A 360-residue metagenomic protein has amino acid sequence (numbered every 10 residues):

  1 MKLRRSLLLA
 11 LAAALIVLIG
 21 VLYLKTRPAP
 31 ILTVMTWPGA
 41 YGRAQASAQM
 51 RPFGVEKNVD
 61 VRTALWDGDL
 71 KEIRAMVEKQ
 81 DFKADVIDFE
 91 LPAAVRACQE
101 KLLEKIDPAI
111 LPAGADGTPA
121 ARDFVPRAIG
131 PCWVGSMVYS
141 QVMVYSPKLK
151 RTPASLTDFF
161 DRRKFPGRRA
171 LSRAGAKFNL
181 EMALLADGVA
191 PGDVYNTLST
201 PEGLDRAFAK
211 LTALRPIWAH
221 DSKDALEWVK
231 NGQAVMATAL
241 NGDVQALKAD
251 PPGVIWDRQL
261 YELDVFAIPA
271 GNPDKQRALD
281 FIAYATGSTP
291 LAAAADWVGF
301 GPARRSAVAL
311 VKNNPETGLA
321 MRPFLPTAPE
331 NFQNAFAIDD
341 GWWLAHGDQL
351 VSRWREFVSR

Functional and structural regions predicted by a protein language model:
L9-V21: Hydrophobic membrane-insertion alpha-helices, especially the h-region of bacterial N-terminal signal peptides
L22-A97: Early extracytoplasmic/lumenal segment of secretory-pathway proteins
T33-T36, R62-A64, D85-D88, G135 (+6 more regions): Structural recognition of the beta-strand scaffold that forms the well-ordered cores of secreted hydrolase catalytic
G39-A44, K83, E90-K230: Extracytoplasmic ligand-binding site segments that recognize negatively charged/polar headgroups
A93-R96, K230, M236-P251: A ligand-binding cleft/hinge motif common to bilobed small-molecule-binding domains
D116, Y139, L204-T212, K248-N272 (+1 more regions): Periplasmic-binding protein-like
D264, P269-A335: Mature extracytoplasmic/periplasmic domains
E330-R360: Conserved C-terminal helix/tail region of periplasmic/extracytoplasmic solute-binding proteins
